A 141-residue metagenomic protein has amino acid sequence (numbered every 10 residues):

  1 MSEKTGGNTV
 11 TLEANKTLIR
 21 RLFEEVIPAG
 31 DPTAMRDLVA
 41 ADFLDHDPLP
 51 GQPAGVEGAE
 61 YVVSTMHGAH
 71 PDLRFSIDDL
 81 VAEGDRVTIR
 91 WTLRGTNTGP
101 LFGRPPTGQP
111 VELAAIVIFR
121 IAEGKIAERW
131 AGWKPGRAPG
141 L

Functional and structural regions predicted by a protein language model:
S2-L141: C-terminal and inter-domain tail/linker signature
